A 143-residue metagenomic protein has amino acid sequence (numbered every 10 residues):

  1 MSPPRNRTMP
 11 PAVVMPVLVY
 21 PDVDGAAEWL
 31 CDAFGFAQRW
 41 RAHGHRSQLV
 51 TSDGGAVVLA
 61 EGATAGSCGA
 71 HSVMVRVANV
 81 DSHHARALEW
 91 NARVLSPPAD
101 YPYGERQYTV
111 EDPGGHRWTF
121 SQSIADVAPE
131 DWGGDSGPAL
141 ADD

Functional and structural regions predicted by a protein language model:
M1-A27, A70-V73, S121-D143: N-terminal beta-strand motif that seeds the catalytic metal site of vicinal oxygen chelate
P3-V13, V17-V57: Core segments of cupin and vicinal oxygen chelate
D22-G25, H71-R117, I124-A125: Vicinal oxygen chelate
R39-R41, P97, F120: Residue-level detector of high-confidence beta-strand sites
R41, R46, T64-A65, P102-Y103 (+1 more regions): A short acidic/small-residue loop/turn micro-motif
H45, A60-V80: Helix-adjacent hinge/juxtasegments
S52-G54, A60-G62, S123: Generic beta-structure capping elements
G54-V58, S67, G115-R117: Short, charged/polar, Gly/Pro-enriched secondary-structure boundary elements
